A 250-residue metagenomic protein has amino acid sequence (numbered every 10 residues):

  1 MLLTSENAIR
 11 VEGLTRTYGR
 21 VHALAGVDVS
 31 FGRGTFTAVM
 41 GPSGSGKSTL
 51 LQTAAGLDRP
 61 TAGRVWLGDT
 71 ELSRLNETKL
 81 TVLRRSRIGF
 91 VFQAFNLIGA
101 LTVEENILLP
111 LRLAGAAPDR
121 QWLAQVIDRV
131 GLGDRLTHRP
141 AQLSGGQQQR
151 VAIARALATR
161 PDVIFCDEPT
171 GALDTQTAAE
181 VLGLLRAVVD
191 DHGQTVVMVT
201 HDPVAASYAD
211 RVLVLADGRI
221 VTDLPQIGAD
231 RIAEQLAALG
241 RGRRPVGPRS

Functional and structural regions predicted by a protein language model:
M40-P42: The feature captures the beta-strand-to-loop junction immediately N-terminal to the Walker
A55: Helix-to-loop junction immediately C-terminal to a conserved catalytic motif
G63-E71: Conserved ABC transporter NBD signature motif
L101-L109: Short coil-to-helix segment of the ABC ATPase nucleotide-binding domain corresponding to the Q-loop/switch region
R139-Q149: Conserved ABC ATPase signature
R160: Conserved catalytic motifs of ABC-family nucleotide-binding domains
I164-D167: Catalytic Walker B motif of ABC-type/P-loop ATPase nucleotide-binding domains
